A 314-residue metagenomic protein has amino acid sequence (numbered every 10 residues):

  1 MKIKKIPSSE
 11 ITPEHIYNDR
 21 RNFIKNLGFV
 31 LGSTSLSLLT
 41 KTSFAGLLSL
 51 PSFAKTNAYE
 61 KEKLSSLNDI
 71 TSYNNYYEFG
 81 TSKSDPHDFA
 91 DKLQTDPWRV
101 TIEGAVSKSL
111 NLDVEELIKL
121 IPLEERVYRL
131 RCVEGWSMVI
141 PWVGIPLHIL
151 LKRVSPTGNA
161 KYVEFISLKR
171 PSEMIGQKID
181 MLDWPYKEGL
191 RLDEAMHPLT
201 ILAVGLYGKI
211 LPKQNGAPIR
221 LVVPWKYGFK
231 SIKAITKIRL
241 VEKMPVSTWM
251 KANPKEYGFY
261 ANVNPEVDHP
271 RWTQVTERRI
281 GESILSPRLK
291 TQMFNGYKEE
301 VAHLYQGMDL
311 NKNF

Functional and structural regions predicted by a protein language model:
M1-N22, L31, L36-S37: N-terminal secretory signal peptides
P7, T12, S35, T40-S43 (+4 more regions): Serine/threonine-rich low-complexity intrinsically disordered regions
N22-G46, L221: N-terminal export signals
L47-F314: Structured, non-membrane catalytic/scaffold regions adjacent to prosthetic-group chemistry
